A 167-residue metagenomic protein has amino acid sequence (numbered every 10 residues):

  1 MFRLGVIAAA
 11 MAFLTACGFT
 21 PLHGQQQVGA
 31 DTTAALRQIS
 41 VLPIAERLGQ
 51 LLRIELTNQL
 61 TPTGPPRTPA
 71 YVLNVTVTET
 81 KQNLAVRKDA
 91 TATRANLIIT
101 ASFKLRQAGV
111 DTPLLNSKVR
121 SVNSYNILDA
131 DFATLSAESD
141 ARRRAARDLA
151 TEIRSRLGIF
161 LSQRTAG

Functional and structural regions predicted by a protein language model:
M1-V6: Bacterial N-terminal signal peptides that target proteins for export
F13-A16: C-terminal motif of bacterial Sec signal peptides marking the signal peptidase cleavage site
G18-P21: Bacterial signal peptide processing site
Q26-R47: Post-signal peptide N-terminal segment of mature Sec-exported envelope proteins
I39-A45, D131-R144: Second-shell loop/turn segments in exported
T63-A70, N74-K118, V122-D140: Surface-exposed short loop/turn segments
S136-G167: C-terminal/domain-edge helix-coil "capping" segments
